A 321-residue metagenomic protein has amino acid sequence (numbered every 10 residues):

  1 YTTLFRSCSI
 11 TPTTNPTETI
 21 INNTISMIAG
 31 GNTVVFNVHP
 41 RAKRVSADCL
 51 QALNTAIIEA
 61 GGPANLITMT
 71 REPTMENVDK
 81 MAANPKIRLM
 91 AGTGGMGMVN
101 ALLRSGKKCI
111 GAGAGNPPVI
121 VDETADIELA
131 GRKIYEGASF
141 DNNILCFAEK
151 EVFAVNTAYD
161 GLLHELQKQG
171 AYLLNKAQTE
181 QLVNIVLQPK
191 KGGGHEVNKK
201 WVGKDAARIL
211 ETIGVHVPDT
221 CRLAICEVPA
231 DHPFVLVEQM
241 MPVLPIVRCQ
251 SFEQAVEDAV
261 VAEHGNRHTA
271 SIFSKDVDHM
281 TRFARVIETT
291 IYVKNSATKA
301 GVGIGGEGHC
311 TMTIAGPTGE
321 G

Functional and structural regions predicted by a protein language model:
T3-L4: Short, small-residue-biased leader/transition segments that mark boundaries at the very start of proteins
S7-T17: Short, glycine-rich nucleotide/cofactor-binding loops
T11, N37-P40, G113, D122-E123: Short beta->alpha connector loops at strand-helix junctions that form conserved, small/polar/Pro-enriched
T17-T68: A glycine-rich phosphate/pyrophosphate-binding beta-strand-loop-alpha-helix module
I21, A29, V99-A230: ALDH superfamily catalytic-core signature
S26-I28, M81, A101, F283: Hydrophobic/aromatic ligand-binding patch that stacks against planar heteroaromatic rings of cofactors or nucleotides
G30, P85-K86, S105-G106, I287-E288: Short, structured coil segments at secondary-structure junctions
V215-G321: Conserved C-terminal structural/oligomerization subdomain of aldehyde/semialdehyde dehydrogenase
